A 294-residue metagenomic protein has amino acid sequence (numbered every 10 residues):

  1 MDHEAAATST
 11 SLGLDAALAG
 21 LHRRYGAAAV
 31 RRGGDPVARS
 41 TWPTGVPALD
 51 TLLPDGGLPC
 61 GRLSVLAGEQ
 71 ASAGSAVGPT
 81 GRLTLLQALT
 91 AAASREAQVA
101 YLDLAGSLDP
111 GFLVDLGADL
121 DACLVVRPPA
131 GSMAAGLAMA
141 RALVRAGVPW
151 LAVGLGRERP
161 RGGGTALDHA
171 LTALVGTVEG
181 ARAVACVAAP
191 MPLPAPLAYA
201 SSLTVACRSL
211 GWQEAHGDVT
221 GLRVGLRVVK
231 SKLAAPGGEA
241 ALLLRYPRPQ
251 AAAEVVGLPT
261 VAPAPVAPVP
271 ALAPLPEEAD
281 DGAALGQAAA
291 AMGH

Functional and structural regions predicted by a protein language model:
M1-Y101, P268-H294: Detector for small/aliphatic-rich hydrophobic stretches
T10-G13, A17, T41, G45-A48 (+6 more regions): Helical mechanochemical/support elements of P-loop NTPase systems and associated helical scaffolds
R24, L52-D55, A92-E96, D115-L116 (+2 more regions): Conserved, well-folded catalytic cores of nucleic-acid-processing and energy-transducing macromolecular machines
V37, E96-T165, H169, H294: Conserved inter-motif catalytic segment of the P-loop NTP-binding fold
L49, L66, L113, C123 (+3 more regions): Conserved RecA-like P-loop NTPase ATPase core
Q70-S72, A105-L108, A130-S132, R157-R159 (+4 more regions): Conserved nucleotide-binding/hydrolysis micro-motifs of P-loop NTPases
P149-L151, E158-L193: A contiguous pocket-lining binding segment that forms or flanks enzyme active sites
V175-P270, P274: Phosphate-binding/switch region of NTP-binding enzymes
